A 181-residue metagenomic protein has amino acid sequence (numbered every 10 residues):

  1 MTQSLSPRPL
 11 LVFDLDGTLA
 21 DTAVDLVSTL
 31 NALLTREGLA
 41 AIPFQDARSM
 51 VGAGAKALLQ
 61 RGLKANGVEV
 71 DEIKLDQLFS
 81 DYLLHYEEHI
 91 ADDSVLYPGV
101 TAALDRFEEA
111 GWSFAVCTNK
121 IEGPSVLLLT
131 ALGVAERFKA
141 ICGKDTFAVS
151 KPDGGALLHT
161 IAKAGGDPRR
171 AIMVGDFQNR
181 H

Functional and structural regions predicted by a protein language model:
T2-S49: Active-site neighborhood of HAD-like aspartate-dependent phosphohydrolases
S4-S6, E108-W112, K163-R170: Glycine-rich phosphate-binding loop signature in dinucleotide/nucleotide-binding domains
P7-R8, L84-V116, E122-V126, K151-G154 (+1 more regions): Short, acidic loop-to-helix structural element flanking the phosphoryl-transfer center in phosphate-processing enzymes
V12, L19, L96, F114-C117 (+2 more regions): Conserved SAM-binding loop
D25, G54-A57, A102, G123-P124 (+1 more regions): Short alpha-helical
R36-A41, N66-V70, E109-A110, G133-R137 (+1 more regions): Short helix-capping segments at alpha-helix termini
A53-E88, T101, R106: A metal-dependent, Asp-based hydrolase signature
D92-V95, I121-H181: Substrate-recognition "cap/lid" segment bordering the active-site pocket of phosphatases
